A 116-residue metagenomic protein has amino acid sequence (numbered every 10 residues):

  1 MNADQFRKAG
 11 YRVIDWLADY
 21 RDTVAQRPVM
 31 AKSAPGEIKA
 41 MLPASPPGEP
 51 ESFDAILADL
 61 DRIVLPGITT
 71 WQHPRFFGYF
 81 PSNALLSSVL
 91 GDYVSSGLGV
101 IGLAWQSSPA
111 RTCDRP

Functional and structural regions predicted by a protein language model:
M1-P116: N-terminal entrance/gating region of PLP-dependent enzymes' catalytic architecture
